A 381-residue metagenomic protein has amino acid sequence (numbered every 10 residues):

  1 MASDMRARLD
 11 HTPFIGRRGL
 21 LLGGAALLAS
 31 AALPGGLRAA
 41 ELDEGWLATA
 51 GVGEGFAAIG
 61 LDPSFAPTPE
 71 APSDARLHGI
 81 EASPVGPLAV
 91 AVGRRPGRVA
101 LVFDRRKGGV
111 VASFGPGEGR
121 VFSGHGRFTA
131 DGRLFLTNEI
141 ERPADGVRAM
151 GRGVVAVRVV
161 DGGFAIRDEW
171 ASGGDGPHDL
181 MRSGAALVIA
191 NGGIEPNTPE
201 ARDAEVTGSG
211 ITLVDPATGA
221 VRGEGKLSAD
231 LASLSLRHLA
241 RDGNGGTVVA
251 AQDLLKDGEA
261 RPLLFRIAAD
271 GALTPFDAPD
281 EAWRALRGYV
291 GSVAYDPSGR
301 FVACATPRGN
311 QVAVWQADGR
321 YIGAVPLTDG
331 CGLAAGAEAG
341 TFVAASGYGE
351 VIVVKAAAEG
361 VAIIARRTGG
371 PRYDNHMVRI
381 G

Functional and structural regions predicted by a protein language model:
S3-L27: N-terminal secretory signal peptides and thylakoid transit peptides that target proteins across membranes
A66-A71, V111-P116, A165-W170, R222-S228 (+3 more regions): A short beta-strand motif characteristic of beta-propeller blades
S73-A82, P87-V102, K107-F128: Blade-loop segments of beta-propeller domains
A75-E81, V121-H125, D175-M181, S233-H238 (+3 more regions): Repeated scaffold domains used in trafficking and secretory/extracellular systems, primarily beta-propellers
P84-V85, A130-D131, R182-G184, D242-N244 (+2 more regions): Residue-level detector of Asp-centered blade-edge/turn motifs that repeat once per structural unit in beta-propeller
G119-H125, T137-M181: Asp-box/WD-like beta-propeller blade repeats and closely related beta-sheet repeat scaffolds
N138-M150, I189-T207, A250-R261: Short, conserved, GDST-rich strand-edge loop motifs in beta-rich repeat architectures
G153-V160, V206-P216, P262-A269: Beta-propeller blade signature
